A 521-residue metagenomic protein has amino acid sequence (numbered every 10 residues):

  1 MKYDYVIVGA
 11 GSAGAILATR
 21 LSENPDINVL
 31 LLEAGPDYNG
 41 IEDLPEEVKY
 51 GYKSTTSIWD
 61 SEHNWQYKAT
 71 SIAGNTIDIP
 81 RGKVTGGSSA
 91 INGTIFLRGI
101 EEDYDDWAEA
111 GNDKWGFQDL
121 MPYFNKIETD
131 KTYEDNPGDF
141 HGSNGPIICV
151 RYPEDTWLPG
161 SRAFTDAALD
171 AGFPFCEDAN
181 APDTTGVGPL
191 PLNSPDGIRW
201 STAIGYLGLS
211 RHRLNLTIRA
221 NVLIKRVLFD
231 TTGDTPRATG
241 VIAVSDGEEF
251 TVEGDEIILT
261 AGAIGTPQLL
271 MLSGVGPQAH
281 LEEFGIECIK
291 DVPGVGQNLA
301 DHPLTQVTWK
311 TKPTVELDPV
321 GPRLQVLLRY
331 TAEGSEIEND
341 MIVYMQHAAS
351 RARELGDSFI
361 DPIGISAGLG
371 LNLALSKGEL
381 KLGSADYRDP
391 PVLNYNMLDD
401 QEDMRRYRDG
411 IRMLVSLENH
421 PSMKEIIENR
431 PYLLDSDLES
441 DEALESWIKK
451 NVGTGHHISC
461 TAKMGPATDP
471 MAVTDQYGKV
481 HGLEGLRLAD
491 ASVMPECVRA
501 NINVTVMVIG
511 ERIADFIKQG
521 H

Functional and structural regions predicted by a protein language model:
M1-H521: N-terminal redox-cofactor-binding region of secreted/periplasmic oxidoreductases
